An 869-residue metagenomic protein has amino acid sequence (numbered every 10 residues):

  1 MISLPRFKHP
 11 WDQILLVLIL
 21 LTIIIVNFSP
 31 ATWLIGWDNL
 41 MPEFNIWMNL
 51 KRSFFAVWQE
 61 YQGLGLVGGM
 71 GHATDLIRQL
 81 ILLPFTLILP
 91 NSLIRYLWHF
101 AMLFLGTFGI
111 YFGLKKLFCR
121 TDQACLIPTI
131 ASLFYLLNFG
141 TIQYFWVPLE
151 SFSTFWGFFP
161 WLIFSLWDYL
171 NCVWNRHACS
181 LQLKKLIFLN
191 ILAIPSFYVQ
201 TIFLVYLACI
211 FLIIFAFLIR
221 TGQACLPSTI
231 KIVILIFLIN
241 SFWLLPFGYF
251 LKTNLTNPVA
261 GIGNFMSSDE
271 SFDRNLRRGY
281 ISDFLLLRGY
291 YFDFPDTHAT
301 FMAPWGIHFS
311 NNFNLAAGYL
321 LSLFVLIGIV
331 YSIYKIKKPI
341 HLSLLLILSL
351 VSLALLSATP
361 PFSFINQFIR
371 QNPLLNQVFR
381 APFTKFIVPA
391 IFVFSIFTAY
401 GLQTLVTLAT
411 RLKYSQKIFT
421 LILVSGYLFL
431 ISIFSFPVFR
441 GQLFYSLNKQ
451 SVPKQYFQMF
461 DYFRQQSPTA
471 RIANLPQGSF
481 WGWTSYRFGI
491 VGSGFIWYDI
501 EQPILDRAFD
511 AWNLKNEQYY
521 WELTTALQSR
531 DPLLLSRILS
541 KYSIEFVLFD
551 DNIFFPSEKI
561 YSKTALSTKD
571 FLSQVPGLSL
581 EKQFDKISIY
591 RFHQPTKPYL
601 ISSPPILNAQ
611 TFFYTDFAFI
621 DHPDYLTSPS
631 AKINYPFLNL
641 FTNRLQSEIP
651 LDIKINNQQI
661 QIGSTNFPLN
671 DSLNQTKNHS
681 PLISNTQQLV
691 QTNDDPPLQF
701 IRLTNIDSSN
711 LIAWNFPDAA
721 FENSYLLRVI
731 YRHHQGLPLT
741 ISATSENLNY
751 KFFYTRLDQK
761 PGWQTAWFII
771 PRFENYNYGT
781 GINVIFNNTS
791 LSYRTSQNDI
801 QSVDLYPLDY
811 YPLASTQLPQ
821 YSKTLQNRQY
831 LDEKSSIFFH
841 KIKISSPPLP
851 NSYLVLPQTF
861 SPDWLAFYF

Functional and structural regions predicted by a protein language model:
I2-L4, L651-S664, F700, S708-N715 (+4 more regions): Active-site-proximal, structured, solvent-exposed surfaces of multi-pass membrane proteins that position macromolecular
I19-T107, L133-W156, M266-F309, T359-L375 (+2 more regions): Membrane-interface coil-to-helix junctions
I23, L103-L117, A124-C172, S180-L218 (+4 more regions): Membrane-embedded helix bundles of polyisoprenyl
F44-N45, G140-F155, A260-S267, M302-A316 (+7 more regions): Membrane-helix boundary/interfacial segments in multi-pass membrane proteins
N49-G65, G71, F242-G328, F383 (+2 more regions): Periplasmic/ER-lumenal interhelical loops and adjacent helix-loop junctions in multi-pass membrane proteins
R52, A358-F362, S467-Y542, I553-F555 (+3 more regions): Extracytoplasmic/lumenal acceptor-recognition loop(s) of multi-pass membrane glycoenzymes
I214, L238, T297-W305, A317-L353 (+1 more regions): Hydrophobic, aromatic-rich transmembrane alpha-helices and their immediate juxtamembrane boundary segments
F265, G426-A508, I844: Extracytoplasmic
